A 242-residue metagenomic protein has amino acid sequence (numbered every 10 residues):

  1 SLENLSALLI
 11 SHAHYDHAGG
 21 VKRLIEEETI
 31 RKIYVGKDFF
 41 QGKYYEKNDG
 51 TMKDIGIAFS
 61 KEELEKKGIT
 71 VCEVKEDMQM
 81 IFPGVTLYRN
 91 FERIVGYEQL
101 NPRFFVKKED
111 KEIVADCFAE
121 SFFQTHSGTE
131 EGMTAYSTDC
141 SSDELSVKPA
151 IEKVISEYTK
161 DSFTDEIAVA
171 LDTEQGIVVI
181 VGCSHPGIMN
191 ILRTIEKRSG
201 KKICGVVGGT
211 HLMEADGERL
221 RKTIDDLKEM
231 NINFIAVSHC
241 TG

Functional and structural regions predicted by a protein language model:
L2-F40, E196-G205: Active-site metal-binding motif and surrounding structural segment of the metallo-beta-lactamase
L9, T86, I177-V179: Conserved beta-strand elements of the Class I
G20, L24, S60, I191 (+1 more regions): A general structural detector for well-ordered alpha-helical segments in enzyme core domains, enriched
K32, S121-F123, T129, V147 (+1 more regions): Cap/insert and terminal regions of metallo-dependent hydrolase folds
Y34, T70-K75, T86-Y88: General small-molecule cofactor/ligand-binding pocket signal
D38-K67: Active-site neighborhood of divalent metal-dependent phosphoester bond hydrolases
K53-A58, Q79-H126, E131-Y136, C140-D143 (+1 more regions): Active-site-proximal loop/helix segment associated with metal-binding centers of metalloenzymes
E63-C72, L171-D172, M230: A structural motif corresponding to the C-terminal end of an alpha-helix and its immediate exit/capping segment
